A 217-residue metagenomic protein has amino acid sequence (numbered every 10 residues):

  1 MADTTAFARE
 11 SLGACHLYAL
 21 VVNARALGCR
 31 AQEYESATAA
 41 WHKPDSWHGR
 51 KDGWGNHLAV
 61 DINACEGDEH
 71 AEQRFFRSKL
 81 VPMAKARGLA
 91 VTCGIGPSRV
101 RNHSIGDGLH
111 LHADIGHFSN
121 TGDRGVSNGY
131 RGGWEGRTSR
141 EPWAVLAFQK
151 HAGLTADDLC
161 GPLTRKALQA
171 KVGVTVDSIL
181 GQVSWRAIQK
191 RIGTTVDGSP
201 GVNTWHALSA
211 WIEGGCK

Functional and structural regions predicted by a protein language model:
D3-S11, R50-N56, A64-L146: Catalytic cores and adjacent binding grooves of peptidoglycan-active enzymes
S11-G49, A90-R99: Extended, low-complexity, intrinsically disordered C-terminal regulatory tails of eukaryotic serine/threonine kinases
C29, A84-A90, L154, V174 (+1 more regions): Short aromatic/hydrophobic-glycine micro-motifs
Q32, V60, L111: A broad, low-specificity signal marking well-ordered, structured residues that form hydrophobic/aromatic
E33-A37, I62, G161, G201: Short, functionally critical alpha-helical segments immediately adjacent to catalytic or ligand/cofactor-binding
A40-W41, V100, R165, W205: Short secondary-structure capping/turn micro-motifs that flank functional sites
W41-A59, S104, V172, I192: Charged, often glycine-rich, active-site loop that binds/positions anionic groups
I115-K217: Cell-envelope/ECM-targeting effectors and their regulatory/trafficking segments
